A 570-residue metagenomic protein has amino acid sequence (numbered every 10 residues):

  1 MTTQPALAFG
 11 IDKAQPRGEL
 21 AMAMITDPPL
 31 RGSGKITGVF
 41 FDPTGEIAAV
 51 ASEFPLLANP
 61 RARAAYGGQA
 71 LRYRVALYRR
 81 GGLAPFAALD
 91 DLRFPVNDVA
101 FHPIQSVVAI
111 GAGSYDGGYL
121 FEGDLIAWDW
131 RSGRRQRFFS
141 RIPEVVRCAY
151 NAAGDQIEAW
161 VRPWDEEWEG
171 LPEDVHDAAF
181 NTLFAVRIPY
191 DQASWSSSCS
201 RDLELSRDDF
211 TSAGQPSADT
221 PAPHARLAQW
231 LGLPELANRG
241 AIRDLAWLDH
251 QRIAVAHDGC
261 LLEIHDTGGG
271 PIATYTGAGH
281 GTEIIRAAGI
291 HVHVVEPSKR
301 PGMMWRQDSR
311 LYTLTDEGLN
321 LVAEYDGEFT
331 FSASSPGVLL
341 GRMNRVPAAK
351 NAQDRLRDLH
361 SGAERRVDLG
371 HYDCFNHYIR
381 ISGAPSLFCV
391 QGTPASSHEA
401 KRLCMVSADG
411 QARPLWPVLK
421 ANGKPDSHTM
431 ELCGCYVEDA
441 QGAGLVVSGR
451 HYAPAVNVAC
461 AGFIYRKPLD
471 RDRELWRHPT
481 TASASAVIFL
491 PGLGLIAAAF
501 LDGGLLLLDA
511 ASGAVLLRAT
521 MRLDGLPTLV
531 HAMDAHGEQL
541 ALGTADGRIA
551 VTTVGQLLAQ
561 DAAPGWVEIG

Functional and structural regions predicted by a protein language model:
T3-G34, G82-L83, A218-R239: A short helix->beta-strand "capping" segment at the edge of beta-propeller domains
A23-L30, A84-L89, R134-F139, A228-L236 (+6 more regions): A short beta-strand motif characteristic of beta-propeller blades
S33-F40, R93-A100, I142-Y150, D202 (+8 more regions): Repeated scaffold domains used in trafficking and secretory/extracellular systems, primarily beta-propellers
T44-E46, I104-S106, A153-D155, H250-Q251 (+6 more regions): Short coil/turn segments that connect the beta-strands within blades of beta-propeller domains
E53-P55, G113-Y115, P163, G259 (+6 more regions): Residue-level signature of beta-propeller blades and closely related beta-rich strand-turn architectures in secreted
L57-R72, D116-G123, E167-F180, P301-Q307 (+4 more regions): Short, solvent-exposed loop/turn segments at conserved positions within beta-propeller repeat blades
R79-G82, D129-G133, P189-D191, D266-G270 (+6 more regions): Short loop/turn segments that connect beta-strands within beta-propeller blades
L171-I188, P527-G570: Blade-level signature of beta-propeller repeat domains, shared across WD40, Kelch, NHL, RCC1 and BNR/Asp-box propellers
